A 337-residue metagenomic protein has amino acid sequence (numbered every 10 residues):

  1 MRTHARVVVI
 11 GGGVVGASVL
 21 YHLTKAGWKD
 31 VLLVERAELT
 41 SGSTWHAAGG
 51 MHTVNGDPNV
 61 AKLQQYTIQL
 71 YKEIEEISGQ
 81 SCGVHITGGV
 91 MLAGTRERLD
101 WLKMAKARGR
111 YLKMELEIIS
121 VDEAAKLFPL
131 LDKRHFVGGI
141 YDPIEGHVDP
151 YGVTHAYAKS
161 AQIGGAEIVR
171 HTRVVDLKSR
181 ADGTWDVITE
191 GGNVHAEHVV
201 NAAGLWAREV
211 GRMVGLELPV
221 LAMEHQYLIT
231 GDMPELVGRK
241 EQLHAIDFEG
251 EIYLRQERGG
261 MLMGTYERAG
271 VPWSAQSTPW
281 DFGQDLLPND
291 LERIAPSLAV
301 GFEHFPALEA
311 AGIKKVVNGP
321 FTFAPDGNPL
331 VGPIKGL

Functional and structural regions predicted by a protein language model:
R2-V15, L32: Beta1/beta-strand and adjacent pyrophosphate-binding region of the FAD-binding site in flavoprotein oxidoreductases
V15, L39, W206: Conserved Rossmann-like nucleotide-cofactor binding loop
S18, H52, L177-N289, P296-L308: Flavin-dependent oxidoreductases
T24-W45: Glycine-rich FAD pyrophosphate-binding loop
G49-L127, E249-L254, R258-L262, P288: Dinucleotide-binding Rossmann-like beta1-alpha1 core, especially the glycine-rich loop that anchors the ADP
N55, G139-S160, G204-W206, N289-V300: Mid-domain beta-loop-alpha active-site segment that forms a flexible, acidic cofactor/metal-binding surface
I140-H198: Helical element adjacent to the flavin cofactor pocket in flavoenzyme catalytic cores
P150, E249, P288-L337: C-terminal catalytic lobe of FAD-dependent flavoproteins
